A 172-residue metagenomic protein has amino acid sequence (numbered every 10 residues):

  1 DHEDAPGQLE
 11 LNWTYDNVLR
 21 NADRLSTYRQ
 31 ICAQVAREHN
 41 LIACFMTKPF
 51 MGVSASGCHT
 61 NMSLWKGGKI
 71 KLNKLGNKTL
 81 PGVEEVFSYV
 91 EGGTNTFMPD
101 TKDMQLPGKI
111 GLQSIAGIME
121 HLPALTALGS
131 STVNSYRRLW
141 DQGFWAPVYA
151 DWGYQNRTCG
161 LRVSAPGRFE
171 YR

Functional and structural regions predicted by a protein language model:
D1-T27: Active-site acidic/histidine clusters and adjacent loop/turn architecture that either coordinate catalytic ions
L19-R172: Active-site capping/gating regions of soluble enzymes
